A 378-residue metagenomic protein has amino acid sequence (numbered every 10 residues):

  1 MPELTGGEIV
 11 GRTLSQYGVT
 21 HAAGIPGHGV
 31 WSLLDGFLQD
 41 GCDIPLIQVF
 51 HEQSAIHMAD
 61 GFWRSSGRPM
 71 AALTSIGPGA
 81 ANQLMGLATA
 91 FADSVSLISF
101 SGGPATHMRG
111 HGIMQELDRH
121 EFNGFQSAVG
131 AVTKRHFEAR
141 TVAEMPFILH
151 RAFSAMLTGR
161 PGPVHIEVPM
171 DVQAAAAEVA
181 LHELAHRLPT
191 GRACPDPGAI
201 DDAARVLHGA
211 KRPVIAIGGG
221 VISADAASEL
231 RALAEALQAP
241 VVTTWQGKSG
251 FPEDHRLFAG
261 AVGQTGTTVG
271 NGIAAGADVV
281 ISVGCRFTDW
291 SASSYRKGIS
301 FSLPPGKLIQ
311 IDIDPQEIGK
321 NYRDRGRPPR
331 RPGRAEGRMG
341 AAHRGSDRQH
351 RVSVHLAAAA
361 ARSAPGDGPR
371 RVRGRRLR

Functional and structural regions predicted by a protein language model:
M1-L356, R362-R378: N-terminal alpha/beta PP-like core and its mobile active-site loop of ThDP/TPP-dependent enzymes
